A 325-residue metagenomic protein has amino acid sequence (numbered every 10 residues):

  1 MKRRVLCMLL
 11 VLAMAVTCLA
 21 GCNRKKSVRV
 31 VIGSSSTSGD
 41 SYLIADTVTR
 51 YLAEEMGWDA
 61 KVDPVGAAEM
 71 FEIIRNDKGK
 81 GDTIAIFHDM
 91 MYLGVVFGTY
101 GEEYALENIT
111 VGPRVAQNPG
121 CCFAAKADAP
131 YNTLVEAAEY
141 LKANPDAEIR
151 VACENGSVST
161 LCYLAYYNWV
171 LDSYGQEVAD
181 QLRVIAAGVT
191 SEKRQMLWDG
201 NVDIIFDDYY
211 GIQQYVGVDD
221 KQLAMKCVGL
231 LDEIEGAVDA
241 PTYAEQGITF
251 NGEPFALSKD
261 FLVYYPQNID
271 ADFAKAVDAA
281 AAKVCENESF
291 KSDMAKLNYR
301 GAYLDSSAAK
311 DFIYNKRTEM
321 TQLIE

Functional and structural regions predicted by a protein language model:
M1-V30, E325: Short, low-complexity disordered leader/linker segments with a strong preference for bacterial N-terminal type II
S27-V30, R50-D59, D77-G81, V96-E192 (+1 more regions): Hinge/capping helix and adjacent helix->loop/strand transition within the periplasmic-binding protein
T37-S38, D89-L93, P119, A129-P130 (+4 more regions): Solvent-exposed loop/turn segments at secondary-structure junctions within structured extracellular/periplasmic domains
I44, V48, P64-F71, G81-V95 (+2 more regions): Ligand-binding clamshell of periplasmic/extracellular solute-binding protein-like
M56-W58, N76-M90, A147-I149, L197-D207 (+2 more regions): Alpha-to-beta junction loops
I73-I74, A152-A240: Ligand-binding pocket segment of bilobal, Venus flytrap-like solute-binding proteins
I212-C285: C-terminal lobe and pocket-closing loops of periplasmic/extracytoplasmic Venus-flytrap solute-binding proteins
D272-E325: An extracytoplasmic/periplasmic, membrane-proximal ligand-sensing/linker region
